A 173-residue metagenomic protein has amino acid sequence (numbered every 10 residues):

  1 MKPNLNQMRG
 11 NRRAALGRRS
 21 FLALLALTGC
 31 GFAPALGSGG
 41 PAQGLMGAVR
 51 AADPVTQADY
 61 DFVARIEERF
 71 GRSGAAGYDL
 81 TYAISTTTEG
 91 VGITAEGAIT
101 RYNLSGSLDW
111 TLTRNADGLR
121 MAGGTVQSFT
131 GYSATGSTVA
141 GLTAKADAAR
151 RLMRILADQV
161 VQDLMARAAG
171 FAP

Functional and structural regions predicted by a protein language model:
P3-T28: N-terminal secretory signal peptides and thylakoid transit peptides that target proteins across membranes
T28-G47: Bacterial Sec signal peptide processing site at the extreme N-terminus
Q43-D53, G136-A140: Acidic/histidine-rich, surface-exposed loop or edge segments in extracytoplasmic proteins
V49-A83: Post-signal-peptide N-terminal segment of Sec-exported extracytoplasmic proteins
E67, G71, A157, V161-A169: Sec-exported extracytoplasmic/periplasmic mature domains
S73-G123, T130-D147, R154, D158: Surface-exposed short loop/turn segments
F171-P173: Short, solvent-exposed mixed-charge patches
